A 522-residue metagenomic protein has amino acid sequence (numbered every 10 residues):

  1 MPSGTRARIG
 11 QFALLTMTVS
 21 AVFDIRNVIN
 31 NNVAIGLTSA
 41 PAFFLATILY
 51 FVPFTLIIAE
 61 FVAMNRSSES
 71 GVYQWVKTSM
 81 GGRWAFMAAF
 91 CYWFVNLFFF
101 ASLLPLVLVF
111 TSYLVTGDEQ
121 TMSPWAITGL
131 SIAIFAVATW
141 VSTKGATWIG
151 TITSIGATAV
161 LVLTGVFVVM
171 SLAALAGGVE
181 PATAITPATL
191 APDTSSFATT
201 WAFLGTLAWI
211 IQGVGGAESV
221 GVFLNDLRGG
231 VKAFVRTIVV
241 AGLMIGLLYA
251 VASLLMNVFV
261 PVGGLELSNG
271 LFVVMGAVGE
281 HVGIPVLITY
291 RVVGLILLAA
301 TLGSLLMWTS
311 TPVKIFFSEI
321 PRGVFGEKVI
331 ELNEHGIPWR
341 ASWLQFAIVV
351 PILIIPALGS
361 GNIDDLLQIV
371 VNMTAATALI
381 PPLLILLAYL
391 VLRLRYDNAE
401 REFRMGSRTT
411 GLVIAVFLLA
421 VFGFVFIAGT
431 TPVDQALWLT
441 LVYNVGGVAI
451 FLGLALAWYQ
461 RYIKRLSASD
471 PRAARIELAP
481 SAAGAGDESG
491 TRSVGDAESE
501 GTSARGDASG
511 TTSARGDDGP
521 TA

Functional and structural regions predicted by a protein language model:
M1-A40, L45, F51-A59, S67 (+5 more regions): Membrane-interface "cap" regions at the ends of multi-pass membrane proteins
P2-V109, V220, I427-I450, G484: Transmembrane helix-boundary motif of multi-pass solute transporters/channels
G4-A7, P41, T121-A126, S154-G294: Helix-loop-helix junctions that connect adjacent transmembrane segments in multi-pass membrane transporters
G4-T5, L332-H335, L379-T430: C-terminal membrane-solvent junction of multi-pass transporters and transport-like membrane proteins
R6-F12, L97, T128, R228-V231 (+3 more regions): Loop-to-transmembrane helix boundary motifs in multi-pass membrane proteins
Y73-W75, G81, V240-L306, F325-T374: TM-loop-TM module centered on a large, flexible mid-protein loop between adjacent transmembrane helices in multi-pass
C91-L106, S219-F223, I284-E327, L386-Y389: Membrane-helix boundary/coupling elements in multi-pass transport proteins
T111, A126-P181, G215, I238-L243 (+5 more regions): Membrane-interface loop-to-helix entry segments
